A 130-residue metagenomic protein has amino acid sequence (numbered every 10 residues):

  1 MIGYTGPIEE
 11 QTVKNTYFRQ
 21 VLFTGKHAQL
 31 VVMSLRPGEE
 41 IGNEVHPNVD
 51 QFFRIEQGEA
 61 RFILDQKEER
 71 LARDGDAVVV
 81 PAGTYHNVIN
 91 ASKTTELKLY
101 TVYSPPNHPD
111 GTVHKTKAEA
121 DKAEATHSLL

Functional and structural regions predicted by a protein language model:
M1-Q29, G42, R73, K115-L130: A short, N-terminal "cap"/entry segment at the start of jelly-roll beta-barrel domains of the cupin/DSBH fold
A28, P37, N48, E68 (+1 more regions): A generic "binding-loop/recognition-motif" signal
S34-R36, V45-F62, S104: Short, conserved beta-strand element in jelly-roll/cupin
F52, T94-G111: A short hydrophobic beta-strand segment most commonly corresponding to one strand of the jelly-roll/cupin
K67-A82: Short acidic-glycine-tyrosine-enriched beta hairpin
I89-A91: Asparagine-centered strand-capping/turn motif at beta-strand->loop junctions
